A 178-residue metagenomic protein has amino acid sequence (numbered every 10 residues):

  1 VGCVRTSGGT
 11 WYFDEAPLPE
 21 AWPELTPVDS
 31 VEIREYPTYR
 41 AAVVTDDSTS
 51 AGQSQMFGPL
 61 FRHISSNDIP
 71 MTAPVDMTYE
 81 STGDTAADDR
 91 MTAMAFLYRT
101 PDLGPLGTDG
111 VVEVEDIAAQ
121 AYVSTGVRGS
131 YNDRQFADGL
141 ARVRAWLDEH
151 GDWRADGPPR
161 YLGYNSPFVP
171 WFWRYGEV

Functional and structural regions predicted by a protein language model:
V1-V178: A solvent-exposed interaction/effector surface
